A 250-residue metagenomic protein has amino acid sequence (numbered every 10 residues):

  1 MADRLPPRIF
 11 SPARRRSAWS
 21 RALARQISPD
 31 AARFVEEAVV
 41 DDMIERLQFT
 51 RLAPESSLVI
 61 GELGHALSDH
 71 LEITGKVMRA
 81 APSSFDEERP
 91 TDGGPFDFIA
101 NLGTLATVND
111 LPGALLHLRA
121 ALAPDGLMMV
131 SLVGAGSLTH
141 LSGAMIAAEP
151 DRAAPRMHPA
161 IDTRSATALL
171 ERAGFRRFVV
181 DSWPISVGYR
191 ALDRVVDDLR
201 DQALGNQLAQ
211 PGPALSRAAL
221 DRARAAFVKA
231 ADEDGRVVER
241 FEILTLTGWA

Functional and structural regions predicted by a protein language model:
M1-I44: N-terminal, positively charged/glycine-rich alpha-helical extensions of SAM-dependent methyltransferases
D3-L5, A31-A32, W183-A250: Conserved Class I S-adenosyl-L-methionine
R33-E55, A66-D69: Conserved alpha-helix/loop element of class I SAM-dependent methyltransferases that forms part of the SAM/SAH-binding
E88-I99: A short acidic, Gly/Pro-enriched loop at the edge of an enzyme's catalytic core that lines a small-molecule cofactor
N101-T104: A short beta-strand submotif of the Rossmann-like class I SAM-dependent methyltransferase core that lines
A106-D110: A short His-aromatic
P112-L127: A short glycine-rich, Lys/Arg-flanked "PGG" loop and its adjoining helix->strand segment in the class I
M129-L192, Q202-A209, P213: Conserved catalytic/acceptor-binding region of the Class I
